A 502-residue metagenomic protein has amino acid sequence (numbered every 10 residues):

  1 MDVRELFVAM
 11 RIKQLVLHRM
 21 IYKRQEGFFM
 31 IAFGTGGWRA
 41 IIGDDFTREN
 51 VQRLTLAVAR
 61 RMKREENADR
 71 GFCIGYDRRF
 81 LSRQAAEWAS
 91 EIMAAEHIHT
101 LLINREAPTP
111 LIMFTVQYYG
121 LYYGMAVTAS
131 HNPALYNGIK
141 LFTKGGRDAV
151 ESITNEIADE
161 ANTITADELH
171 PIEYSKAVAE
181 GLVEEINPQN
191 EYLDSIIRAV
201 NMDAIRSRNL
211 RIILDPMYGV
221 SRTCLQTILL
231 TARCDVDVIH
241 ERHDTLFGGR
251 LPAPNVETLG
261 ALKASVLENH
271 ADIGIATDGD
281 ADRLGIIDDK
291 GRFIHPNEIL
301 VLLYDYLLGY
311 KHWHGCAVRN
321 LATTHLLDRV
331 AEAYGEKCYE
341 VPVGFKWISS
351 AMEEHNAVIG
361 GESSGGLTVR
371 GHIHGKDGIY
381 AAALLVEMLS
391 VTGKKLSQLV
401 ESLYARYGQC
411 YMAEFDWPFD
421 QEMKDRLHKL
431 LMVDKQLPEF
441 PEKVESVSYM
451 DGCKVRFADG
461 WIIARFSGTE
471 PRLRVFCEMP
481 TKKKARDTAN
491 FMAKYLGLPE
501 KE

Functional and structural regions predicted by a protein language model:
I12-F29: Short, Lys/Arg-enriched N-terminal segments with co-localized hydrophobic residues within the first ~10-30 amino acids
G27-H97, Y123, G181-I212: An N-terminal, well-structured beta->alpha segment
G36, I74, I112, M125 (+11 more regions): Buried hydrophobic positions in well-ordered alpha/beta secondary-structure cores of metabolic enzymes
A68-C73, D77-Y136, T227-I287: N-terminal small/polar loop signature for handling phosphorylated ligands or for N-terminal nucleophile
N104, D159-Y192, D289-G361, T368: Proline/glycine-rich low-complexity loops and linkers
N137-N269: Gly/Ser/Thr-enriched, mixed-charge loops and adjacent short helices that form phosphate/oxyanion-binding elements
I273, G309, W313-E502: Phosphate-binding and adjacent anionic-ligand microenvironments
